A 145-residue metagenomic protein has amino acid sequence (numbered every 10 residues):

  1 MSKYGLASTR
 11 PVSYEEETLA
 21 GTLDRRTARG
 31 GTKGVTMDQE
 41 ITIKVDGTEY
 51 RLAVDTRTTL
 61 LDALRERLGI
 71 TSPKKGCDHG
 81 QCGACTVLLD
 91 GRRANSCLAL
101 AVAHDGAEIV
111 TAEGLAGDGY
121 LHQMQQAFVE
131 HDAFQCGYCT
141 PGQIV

Functional and structural regions predicted by a protein language model:
L6-A7, G47: Residue-level detector of transmembrane insertion/anchoring sites
R10, R25-R29: Basic polycationic patches enriched in arginine
Y14, T22, G31-V145: Signature of N-terminal electron-transfer/Fe-S-associated modules in redox systems
